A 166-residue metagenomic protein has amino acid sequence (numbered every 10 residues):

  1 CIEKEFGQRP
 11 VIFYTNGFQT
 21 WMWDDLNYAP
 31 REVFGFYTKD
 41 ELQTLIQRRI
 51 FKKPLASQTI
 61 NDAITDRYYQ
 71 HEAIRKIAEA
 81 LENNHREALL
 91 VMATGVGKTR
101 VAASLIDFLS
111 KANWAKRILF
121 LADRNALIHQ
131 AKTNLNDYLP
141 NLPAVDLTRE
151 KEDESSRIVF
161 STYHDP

Functional and structural regions predicted by a protein language model:
C1-R117, A126-L142, E154-I158, H164: ATP-dependent helicase/translocase motor core
F120: Conserved SAM-binding loop
D123: Short beta->alpha hinge that forms the Motif I/post-I loop of the SAM-binding pocket
V145-D153: Short acidic low-complexity segments
